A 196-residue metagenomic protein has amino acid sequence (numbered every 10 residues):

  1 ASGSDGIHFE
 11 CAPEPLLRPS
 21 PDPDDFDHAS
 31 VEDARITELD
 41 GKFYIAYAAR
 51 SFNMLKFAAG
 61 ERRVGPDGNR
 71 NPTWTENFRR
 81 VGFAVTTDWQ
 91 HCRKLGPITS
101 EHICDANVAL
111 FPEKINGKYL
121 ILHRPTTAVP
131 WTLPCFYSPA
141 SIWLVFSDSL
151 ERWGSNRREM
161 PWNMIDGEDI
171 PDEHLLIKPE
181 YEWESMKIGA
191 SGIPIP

Functional and structural regions predicted by a protein language model:
A1-A29, E38-A109, E113-G189, I195-P196: Beta-rich carbohydrate-recognition and catalytic domains
E32: Acidic-residue sensor for enzyme active/binding pockets
